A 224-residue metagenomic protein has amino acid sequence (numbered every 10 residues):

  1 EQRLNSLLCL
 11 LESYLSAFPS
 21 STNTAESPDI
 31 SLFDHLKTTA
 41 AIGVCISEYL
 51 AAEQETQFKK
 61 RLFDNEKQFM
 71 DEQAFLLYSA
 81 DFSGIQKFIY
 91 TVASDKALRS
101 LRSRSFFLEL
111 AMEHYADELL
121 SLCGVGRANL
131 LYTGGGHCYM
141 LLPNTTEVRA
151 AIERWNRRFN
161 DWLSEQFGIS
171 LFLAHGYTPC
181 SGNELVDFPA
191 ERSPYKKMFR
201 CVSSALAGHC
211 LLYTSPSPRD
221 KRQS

Functional and structural regions predicted by a protein language model:
E1-R219, S224: Regulatory and interdomain segments flanking nucleotide-handling catalytic cores in signaling/defense enzymes
